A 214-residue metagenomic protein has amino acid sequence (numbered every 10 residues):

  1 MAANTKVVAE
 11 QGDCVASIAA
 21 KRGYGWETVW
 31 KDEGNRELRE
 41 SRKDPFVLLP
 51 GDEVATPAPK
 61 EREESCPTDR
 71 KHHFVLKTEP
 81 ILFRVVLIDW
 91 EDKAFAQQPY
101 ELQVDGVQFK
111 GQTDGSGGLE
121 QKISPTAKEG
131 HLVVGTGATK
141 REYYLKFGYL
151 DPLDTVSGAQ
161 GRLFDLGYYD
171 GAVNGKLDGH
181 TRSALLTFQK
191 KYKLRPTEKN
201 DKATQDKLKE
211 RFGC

Functional and structural regions predicted by a protein language model:
M1-G23, T78-F83, L153-S157, G161-R162 (+2 more regions): Primarily a LysM-type cell-wall glycan-binding module
K6, E61-I81: Beta-strand-rich domain onsets/edges
E10, V107-S116: Short, acidic Ser/Thr/Gly-rich low-complexity loop/linker segments typical of extracellular and cell-surface proteins
Y24-P67, K190-C214: Extracellular LysM carbohydrate-binding repeats and other cell-envelope/extracellular binding modules
H73-F95, L166-Y168: Structural motif
D89-E91, Q121, A127-K176: Acidic, Ser/Thr/Pro/Gly-enriched interdomain connector segments
D92-D105: Short, ordered, surface-exposed loop/turn motifs in non-cytosolic proteins
T113-E120, T181, T204: Glycine-centered loop-to-beta-strand initiation motif
